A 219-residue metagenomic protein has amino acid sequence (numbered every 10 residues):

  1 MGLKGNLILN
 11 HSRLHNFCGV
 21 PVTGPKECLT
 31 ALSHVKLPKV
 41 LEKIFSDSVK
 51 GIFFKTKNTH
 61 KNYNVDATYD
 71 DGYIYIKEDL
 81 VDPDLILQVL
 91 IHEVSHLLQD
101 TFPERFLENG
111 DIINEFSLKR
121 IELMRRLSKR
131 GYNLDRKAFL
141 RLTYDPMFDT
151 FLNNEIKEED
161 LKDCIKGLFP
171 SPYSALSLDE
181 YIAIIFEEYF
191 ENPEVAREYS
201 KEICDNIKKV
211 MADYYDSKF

Functional and structural regions predicted by a protein language model:
M1-L29: Sequence termini and other peripheral, non-core segments
G2, L9-S12, K36, V40 (+2 more regions): N-terminal functional modules and adjacent low-complexity/disordered segments of proteins
G5-I8, L32, Q88, C164: Residue-level signal for the start and early helices of compact helical domains
C18, K43-F219: Active-site-flanking segments in enzyme catalytic domains
P21-S48: Zn2+-dependent metallopeptidase catalytic core
